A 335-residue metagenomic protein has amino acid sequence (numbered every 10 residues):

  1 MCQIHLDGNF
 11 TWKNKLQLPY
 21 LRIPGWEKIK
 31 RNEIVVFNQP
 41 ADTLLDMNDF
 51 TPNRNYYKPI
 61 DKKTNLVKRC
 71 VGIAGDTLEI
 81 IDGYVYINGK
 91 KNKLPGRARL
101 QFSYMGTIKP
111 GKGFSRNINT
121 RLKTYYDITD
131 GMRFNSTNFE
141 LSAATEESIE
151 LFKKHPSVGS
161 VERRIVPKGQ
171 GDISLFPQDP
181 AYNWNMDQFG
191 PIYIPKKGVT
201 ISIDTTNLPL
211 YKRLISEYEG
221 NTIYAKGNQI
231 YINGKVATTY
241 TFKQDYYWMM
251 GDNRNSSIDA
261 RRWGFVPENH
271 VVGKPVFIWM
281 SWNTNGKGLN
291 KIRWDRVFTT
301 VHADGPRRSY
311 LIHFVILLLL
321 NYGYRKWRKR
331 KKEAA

Functional and structural regions predicted by a protein language model:
M1-A335: Extended hydrophobic leader/signal-anchor segments used for secretion and membrane insertion
